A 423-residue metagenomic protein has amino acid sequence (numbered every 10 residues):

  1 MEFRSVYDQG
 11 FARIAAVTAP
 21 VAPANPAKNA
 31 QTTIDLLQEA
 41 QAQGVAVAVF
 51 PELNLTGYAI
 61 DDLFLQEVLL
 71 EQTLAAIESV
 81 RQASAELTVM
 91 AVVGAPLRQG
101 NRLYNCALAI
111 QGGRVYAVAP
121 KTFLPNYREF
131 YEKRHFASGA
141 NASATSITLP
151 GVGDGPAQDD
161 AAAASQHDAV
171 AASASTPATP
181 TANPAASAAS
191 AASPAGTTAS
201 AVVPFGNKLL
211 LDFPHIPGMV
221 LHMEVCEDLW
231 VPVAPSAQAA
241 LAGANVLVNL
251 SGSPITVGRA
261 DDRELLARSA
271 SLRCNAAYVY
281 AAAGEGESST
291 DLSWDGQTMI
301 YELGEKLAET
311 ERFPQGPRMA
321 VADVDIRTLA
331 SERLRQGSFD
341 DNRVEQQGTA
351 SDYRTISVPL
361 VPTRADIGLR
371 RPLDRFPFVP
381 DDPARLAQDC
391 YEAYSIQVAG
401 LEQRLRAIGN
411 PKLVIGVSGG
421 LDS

Functional and structural regions predicted by a protein language model:
M1-G416, D422: Enzyme catalytic cores with a strong preference for nitrogen-chemistry domains
